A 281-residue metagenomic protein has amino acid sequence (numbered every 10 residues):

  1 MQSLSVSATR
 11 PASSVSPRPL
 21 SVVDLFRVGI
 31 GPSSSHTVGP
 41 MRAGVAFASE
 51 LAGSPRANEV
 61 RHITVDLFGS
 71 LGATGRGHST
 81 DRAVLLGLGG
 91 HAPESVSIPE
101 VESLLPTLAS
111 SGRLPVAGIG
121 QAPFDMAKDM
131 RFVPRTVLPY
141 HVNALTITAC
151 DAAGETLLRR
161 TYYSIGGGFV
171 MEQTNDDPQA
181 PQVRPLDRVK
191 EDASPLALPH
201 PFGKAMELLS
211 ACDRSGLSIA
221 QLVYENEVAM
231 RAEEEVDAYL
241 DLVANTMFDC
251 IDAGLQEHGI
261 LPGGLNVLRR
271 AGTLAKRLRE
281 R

Functional and structural regions predicted by a protein language model:
M1-S16: Basic/polar N-terminal segments that are highly enriched at the extreme N-terminus, encompassing both cleavable
A12-G29, I63-L67, R281: Short, hydrophobic/aliphatic alpha-helical segments
V22-R27, A46-S54: N-terminal "leader" segments that precede or initiate the main folded domain
F26-G44, G77: Conserved phosphate/anionic-ligand binding catalytic regions in large, soluble enzymes, centered on
T37-M41, H78, S95, D237 (+1 more regions): Electropositive phosphate-/nucleotide-binding environments in soluble metabolic enzymes
A48-P55, L88-S95, A244-H258: Structural signal for hydrophobic packing residues in well-ordered secondary-structure cores of soluble enzyme domains
N58, T64-L217, Q221: Beta-sandwich/jelly-roll carbohydrate-recognition scaffolds of carbohydrate-active enzymes
M230-R281: Accessory "access/gating" subregions that flank catalytic or transport cores
